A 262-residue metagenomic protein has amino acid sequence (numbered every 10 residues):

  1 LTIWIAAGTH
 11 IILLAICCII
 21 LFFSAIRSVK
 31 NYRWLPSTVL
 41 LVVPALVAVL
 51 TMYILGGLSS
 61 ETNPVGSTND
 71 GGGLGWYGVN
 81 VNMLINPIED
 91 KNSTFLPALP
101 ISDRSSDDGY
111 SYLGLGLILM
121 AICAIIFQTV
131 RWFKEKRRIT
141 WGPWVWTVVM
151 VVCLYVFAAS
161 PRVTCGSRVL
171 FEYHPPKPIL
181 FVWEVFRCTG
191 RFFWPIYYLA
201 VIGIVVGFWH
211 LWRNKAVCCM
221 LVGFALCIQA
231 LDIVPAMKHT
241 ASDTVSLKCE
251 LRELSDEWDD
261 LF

Functional and structural regions predicted by a protein language model:
L1-H10, L21-F22: Membrane-interface alpha helices of multi-pass inner-membrane proteins
A15-L46, A124-I139: Perimembrane helix-loop-helix junctions
F22, V42-L46, V152, I202 (+1 more regions): Signature aromatic-anchored transmembrane alpha helix within multi-pass, membrane-resident enzymes that catalyze glycan
S28-L55, T68-W76, W144-C153: Hydrophobic alpha-helical membrane-interfacial segments at the cytosolic entry of transmembrane helices
T51-E61, V81-N92, V148-V185, I228-S242: Membrane-interface helix-loop junctions at the exits of transmembrane helices
T51-Q128: Periplasmic/ER-lumenal interhelical loops and adjacent helix-loop junctions in multi-pass membrane proteins
L115-R138, V152-Y155, I204: Hydrophobic, aromatic-rich transmembrane alpha-helices and their immediate juxtamembrane boundary segments
C227-F262: Extracytoplasmic
